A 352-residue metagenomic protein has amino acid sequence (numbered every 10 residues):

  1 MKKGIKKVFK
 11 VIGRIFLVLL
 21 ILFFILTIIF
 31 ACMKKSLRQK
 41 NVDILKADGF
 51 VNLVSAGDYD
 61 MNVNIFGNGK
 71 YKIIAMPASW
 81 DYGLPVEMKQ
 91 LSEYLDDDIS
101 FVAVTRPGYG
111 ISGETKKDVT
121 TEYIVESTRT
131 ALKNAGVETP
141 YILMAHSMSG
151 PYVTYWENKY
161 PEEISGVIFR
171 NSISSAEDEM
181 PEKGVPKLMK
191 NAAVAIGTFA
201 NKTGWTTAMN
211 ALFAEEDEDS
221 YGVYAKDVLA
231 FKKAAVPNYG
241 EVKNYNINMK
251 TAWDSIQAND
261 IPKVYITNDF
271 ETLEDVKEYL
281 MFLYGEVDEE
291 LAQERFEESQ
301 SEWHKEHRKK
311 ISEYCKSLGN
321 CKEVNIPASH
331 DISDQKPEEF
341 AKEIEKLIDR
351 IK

Functional and structural regions predicted by a protein language model:
K2-F24: N-terminal Sec-pathway targeting helices
L22-N52: An N-terminal hydrophobic leader/cap segment in hydrolases
S55-F66: A short loop-to-beta-strand scaffold at the N-terminal edge of the catalytic core in hydrolase folds
I65-I111: Conserved HGGG/HGGXW glycine-rich cap/lid loop of the alpha/beta-hydrolase fold
R106-I142: Active-site loop/oxyanion-hole signature of alpha/beta-hydrolase fold enzymes
T139-P181: Conserved hydrolase catalytic core segment
D219-G319: Conserved serine/cysteine hydrolase catalytic core
R308-K309, E313-K352: Catalytic active-site module of serine/aspartate enzymes centered on a nucleophile-bearing elbow/loop
